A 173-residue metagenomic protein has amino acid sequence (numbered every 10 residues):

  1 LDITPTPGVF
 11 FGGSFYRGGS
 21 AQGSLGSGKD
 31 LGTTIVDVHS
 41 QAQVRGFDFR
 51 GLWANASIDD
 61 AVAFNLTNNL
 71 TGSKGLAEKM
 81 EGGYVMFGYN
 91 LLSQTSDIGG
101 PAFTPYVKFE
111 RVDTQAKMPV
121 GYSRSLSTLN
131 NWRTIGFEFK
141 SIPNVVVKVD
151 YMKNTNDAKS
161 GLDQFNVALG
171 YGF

Functional and structural regions predicted by a protein language model:
D2-P5: Long hydrophobic alpha-helical segments that form multi-pass transmembrane helix bundles in integral membrane proteins
V9-F173: Outer-membrane beta-barrel pore domains
